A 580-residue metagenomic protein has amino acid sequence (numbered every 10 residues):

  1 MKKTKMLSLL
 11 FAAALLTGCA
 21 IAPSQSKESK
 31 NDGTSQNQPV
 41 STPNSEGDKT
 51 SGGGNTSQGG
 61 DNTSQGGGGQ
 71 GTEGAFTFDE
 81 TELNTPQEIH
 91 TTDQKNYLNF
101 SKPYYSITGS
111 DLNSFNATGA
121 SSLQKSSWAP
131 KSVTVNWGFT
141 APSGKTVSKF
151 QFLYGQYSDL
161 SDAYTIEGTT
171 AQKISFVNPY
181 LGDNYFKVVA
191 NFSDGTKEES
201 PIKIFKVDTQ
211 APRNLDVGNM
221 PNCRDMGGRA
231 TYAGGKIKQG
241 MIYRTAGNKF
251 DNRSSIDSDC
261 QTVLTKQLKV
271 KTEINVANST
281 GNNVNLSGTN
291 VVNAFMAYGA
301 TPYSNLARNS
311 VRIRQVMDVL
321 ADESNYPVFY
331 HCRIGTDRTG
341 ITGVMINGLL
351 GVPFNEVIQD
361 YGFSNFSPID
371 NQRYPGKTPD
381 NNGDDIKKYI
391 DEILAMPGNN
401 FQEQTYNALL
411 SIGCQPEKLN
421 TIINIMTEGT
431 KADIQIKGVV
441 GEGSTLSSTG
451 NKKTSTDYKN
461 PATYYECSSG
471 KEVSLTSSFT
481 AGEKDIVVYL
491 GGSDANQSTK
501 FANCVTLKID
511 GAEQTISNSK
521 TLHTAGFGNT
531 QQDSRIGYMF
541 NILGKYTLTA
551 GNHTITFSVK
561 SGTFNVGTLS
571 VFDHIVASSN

Functional and structural regions predicted by a protein language model:
M1-T17: Sec-dependent bacterial lipoprotein signal peptides
A20-K30, G74-S110, A432-T480, L569-N580: Glycan-recognition and processing domains
P23-E73, T449: Ser/Thr/Gly/Pro-rich low-complexity, disordered linker/stalk segments of secreted and cell-surface proteins
G69-V328, I341-K437: Cys-dependent protein tyrosine phosphatase-like superfamily
F115, N451-V473, D494-T499, G528-G537: Extracellular beta-rich ligand/substrate-recognition surface
A190, F557-V559: Conserved structural position at the C-terminal beta-strand of extracellular beta-sandwich adhesion modules
T480-Y489: Extended extracellular/luminal ectodomain segments enriched in beta-structured repeat modules
G491-N552, V559-H574: Beta-strand-rich ligand-recognition modules
